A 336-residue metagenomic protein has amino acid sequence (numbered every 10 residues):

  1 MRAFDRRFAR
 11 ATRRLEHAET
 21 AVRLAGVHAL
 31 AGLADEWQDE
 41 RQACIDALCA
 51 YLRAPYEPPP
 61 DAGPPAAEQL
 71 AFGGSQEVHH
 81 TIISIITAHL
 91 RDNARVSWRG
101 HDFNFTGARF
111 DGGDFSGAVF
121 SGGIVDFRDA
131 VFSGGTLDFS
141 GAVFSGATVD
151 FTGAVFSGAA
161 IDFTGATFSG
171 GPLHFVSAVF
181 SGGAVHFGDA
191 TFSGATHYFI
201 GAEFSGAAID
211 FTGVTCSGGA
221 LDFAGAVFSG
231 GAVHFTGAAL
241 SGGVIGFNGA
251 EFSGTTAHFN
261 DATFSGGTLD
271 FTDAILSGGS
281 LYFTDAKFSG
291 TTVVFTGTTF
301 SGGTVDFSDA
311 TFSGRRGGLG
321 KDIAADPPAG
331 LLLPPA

Functional and structural regions predicted by a protein language model:
D5-A31, D35-A336: N-terminal leader/targeting and pre-domain segments
